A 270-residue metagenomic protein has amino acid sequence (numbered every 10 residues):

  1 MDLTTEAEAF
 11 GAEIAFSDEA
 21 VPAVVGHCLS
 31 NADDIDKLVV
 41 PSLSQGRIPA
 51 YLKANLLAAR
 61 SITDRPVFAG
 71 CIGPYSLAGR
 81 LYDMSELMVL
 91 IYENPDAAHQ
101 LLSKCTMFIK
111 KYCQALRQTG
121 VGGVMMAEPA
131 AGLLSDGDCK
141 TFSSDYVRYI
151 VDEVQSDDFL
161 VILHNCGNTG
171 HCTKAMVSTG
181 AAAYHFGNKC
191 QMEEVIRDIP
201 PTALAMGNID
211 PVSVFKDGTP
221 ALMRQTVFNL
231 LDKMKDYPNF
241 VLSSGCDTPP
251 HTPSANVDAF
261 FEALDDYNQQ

Functional and structural regions predicted by a protein language model:
M1-T4, N165-G167: Short, solvent-exposed turn/loop segments enriched in Gly/Ser/Thr/Pro and often Arg
D2-S44, L57, D64-R65: A contiguous, low-structure linker/loop signature
V21-V24, S42-Q270: Active-site loop segments of alpha/beta catalytic cores
